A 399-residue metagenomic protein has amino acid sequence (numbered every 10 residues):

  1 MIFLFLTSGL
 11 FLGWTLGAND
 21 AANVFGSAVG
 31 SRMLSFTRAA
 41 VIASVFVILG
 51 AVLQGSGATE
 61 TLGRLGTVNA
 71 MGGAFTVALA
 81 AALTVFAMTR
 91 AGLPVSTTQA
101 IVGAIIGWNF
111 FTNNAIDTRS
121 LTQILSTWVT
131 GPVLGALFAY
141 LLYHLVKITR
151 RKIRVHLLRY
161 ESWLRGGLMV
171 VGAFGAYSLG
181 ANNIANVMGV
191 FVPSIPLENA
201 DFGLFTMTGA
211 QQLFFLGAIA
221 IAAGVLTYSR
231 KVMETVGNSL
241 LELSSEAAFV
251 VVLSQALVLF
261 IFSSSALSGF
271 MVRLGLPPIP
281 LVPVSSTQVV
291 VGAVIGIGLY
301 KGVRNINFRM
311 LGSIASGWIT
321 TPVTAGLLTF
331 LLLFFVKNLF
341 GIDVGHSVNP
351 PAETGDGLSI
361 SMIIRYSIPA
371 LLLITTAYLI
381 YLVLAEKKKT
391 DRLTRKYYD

Functional and structural regions predicted by a protein language model:
M1-D399: Multi-pass alpha-helical transmembrane bundle typical of ion/small-solute transporters and intramembrane aspartyl
